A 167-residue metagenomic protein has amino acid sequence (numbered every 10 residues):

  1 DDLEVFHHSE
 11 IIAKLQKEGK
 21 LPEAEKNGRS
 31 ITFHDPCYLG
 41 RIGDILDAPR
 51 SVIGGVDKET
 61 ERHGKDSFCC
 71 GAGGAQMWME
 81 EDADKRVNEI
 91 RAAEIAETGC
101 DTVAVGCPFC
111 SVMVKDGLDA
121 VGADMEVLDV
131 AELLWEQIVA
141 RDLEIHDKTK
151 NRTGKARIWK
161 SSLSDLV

Functional and structural regions predicted by a protein language model:
D1-V167: Iron-sulfur cluster-binding electron-transfer modules in prokaryotic oxidoreductases
